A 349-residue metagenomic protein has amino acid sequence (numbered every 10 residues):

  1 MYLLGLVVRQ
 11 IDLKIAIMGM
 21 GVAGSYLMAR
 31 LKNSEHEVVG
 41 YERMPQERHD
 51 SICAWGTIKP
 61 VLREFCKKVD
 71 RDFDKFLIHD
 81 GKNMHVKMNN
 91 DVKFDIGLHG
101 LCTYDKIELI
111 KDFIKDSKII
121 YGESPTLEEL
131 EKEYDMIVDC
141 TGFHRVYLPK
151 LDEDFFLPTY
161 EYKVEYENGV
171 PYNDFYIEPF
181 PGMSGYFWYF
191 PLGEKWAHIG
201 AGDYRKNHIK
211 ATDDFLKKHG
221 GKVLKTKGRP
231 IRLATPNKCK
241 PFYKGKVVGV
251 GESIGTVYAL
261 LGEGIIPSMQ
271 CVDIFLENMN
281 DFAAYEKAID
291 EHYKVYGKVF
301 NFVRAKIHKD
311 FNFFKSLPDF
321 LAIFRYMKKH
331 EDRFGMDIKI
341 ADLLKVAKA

Functional and structural regions predicted by a protein language model:
I11-G21: Beta1/beta-strand and adjacent pyrophosphate-binding region of the FAD-binding site in flavoprotein oxidoreductases
M18, K32-S51: Glycine-rich FAD pyrophosphate-binding loop
M44-F65: Conserved N-terminal glycine-rich FAD pyrophosphate-binding loop of Rossmann-like flavoproteins
L62-P149, E153-Y162: Conserved N-terminal helical subregion
I114, R205-D281: FAD/FMN-dependent oxidoreductases across multiple families
K115-K222: Predominantly flavin-linked oxidoreductase catalytic cores and closely associated redox partners
E277-N312: Active-site-proximal substrate-binding core of FAD-dependent oxidoreductases
F311-A349: C-terminal auxiliary extensions adjacent to catalytic cores
